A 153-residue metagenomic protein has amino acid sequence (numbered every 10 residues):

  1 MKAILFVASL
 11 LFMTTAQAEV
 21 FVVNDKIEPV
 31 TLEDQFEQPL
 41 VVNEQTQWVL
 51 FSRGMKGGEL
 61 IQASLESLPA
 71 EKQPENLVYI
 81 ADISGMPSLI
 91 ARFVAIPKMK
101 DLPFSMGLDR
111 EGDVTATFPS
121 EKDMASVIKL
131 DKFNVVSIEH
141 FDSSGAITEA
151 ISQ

Functional and structural regions predicted by a protein language model:
M1-I4: Positively charged n-region of N-terminal signal peptides that target proteins for export
M13-Q17: N-terminal signal peptide c-region/cleavage motif recognized by signal peptidases
A18-D25: Cleaved targeting-peptide boundary
P29-T46: A short beta-strand-turn-helix
N43-E44, R110-I147: Thiol/disulfide oxidoreductase modules built on the thioredoxin-like
W48, G57-K98: Structural microenvironment flanking redox-active thiols in thiol-disulfide oxidoreductases
M55-G57, I83-P87, G112-V114, V135-V136: Solvent-exposed loop/turn segments at secondary-structure junctions within structured extracellular/periplasmic domains
V78-Y79, A95-S120: Short, internal strand/loop/helix patches that form the active-site neighborhood or redox-interaction surface
